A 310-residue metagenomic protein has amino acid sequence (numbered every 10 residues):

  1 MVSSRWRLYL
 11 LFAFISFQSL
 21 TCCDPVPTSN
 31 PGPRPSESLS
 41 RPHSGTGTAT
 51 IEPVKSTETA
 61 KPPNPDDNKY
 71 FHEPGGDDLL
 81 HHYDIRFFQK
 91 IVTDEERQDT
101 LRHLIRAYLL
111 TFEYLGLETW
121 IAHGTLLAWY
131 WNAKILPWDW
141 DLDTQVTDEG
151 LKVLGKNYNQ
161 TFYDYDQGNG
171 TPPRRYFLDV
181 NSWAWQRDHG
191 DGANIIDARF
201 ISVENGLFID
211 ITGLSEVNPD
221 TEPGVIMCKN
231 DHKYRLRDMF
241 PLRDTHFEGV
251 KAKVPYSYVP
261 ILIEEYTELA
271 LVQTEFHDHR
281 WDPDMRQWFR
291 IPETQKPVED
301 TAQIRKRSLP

Functional and structural regions predicted by a protein language model:
V2-E118, A128, K134-W138, D148-P310: The feature captures the alpha-helical scaffold/lid subdomain characteristic of nucleotidyltransferase
T119-H123: Short, glycine- and small/hydrophobic-rich beta-strand elements in well-ordered beta-sheets
